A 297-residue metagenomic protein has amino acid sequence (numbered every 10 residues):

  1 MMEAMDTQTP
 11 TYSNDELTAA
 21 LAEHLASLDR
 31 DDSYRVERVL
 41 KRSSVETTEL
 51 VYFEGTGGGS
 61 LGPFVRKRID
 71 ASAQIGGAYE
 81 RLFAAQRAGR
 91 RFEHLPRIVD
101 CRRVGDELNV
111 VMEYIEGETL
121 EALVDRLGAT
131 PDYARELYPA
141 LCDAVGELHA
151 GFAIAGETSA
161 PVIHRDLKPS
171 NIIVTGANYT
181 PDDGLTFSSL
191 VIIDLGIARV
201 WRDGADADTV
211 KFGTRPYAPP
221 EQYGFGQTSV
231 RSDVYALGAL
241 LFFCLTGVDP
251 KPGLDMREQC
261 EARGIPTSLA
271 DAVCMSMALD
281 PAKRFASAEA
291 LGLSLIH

Functional and structural regions predicted by a protein language model:
S44-Y79: ATP-binding glycine-rich loop module of kinase domains
R91-D100: Conserved HxN/HPN-centered segment at the entrance to the catalytic loop of eukaryotic protein kinase-like domains
G105-T119: Conserved short submotifs of the Hanks-type protein kinase catalytic core that shape the nucleotide-binding pocket
H149-T175: Catalytic-loop of the protein kinase fold
A207-E221: Conserved activation segment of eukaryotic-like protein kinases, specifically the C-terminal portion of the activation
D233: Conserved catalytic-loop aspartate of Hanks-type protein kinases
I296-H297: Conserved small/polar residues in nucleotide/adenosyl-binding loops
